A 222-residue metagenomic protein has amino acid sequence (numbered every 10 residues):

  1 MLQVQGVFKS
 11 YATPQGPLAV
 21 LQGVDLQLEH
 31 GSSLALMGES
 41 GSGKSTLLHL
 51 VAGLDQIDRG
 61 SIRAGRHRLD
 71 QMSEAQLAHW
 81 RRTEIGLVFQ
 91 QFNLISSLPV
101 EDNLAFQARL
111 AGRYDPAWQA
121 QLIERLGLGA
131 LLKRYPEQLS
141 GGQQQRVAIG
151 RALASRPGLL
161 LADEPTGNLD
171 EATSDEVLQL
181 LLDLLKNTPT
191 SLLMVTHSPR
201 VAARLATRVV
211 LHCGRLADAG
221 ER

Functional and structural regions predicted by a protein language model:
L2-C213: ABC family nucleotide-binding domain
C213-R222: Conserved switch/coupling elements of ABC/ABC-like ATPase nucleotide-binding domains
